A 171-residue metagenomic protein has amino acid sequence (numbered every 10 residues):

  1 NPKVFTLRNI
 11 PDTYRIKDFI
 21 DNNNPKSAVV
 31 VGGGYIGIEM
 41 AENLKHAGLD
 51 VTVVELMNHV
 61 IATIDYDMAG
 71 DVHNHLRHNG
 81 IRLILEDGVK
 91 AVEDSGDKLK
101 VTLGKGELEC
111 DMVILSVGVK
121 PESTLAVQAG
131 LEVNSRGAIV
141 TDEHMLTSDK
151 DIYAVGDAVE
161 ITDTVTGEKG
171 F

Functional and structural regions predicted by a protein language model:
P2-D21, K100, E107-F171: FAD-site-proximal beta/loop scaffold in flavoenzymes
D12-I64, I81: Rossmann-like NAD(P)H-binding beta-loop-alpha module
V29, I84, Y153: Conserved catalytic/dimer-interface elements of ABC ATPase nucleotide-binding domains
N43-H46, S95-G96, Y153-A158: Short hydrophobic/aromatic-rich motifs at helix boundaries and adjacent loops
H46-E143: A Rossmann-like FAD-binding core segment of flavoenzymes
